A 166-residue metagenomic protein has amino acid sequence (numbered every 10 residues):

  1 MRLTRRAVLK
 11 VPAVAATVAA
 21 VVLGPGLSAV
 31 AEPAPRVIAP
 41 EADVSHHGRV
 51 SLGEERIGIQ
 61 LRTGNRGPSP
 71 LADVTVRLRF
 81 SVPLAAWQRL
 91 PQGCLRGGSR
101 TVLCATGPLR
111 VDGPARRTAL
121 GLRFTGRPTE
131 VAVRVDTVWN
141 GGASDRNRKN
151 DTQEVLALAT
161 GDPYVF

Functional and structural regions predicted by a protein language model:
M1-E32: Secretory targeting and sorting signals
R2-T4, L27-A39, V138-F166: Extracellular/luminal low-complexity Ser/Thr/Pro-rich, glycosylation-prone repeat/linker regions
V18, I59-L61, T125-D151: Serine/threonine-enriched low-complexity regions used as flexible
S45-A72: Short beta-strand elements of extracellular/lumenal beta-sandwich folds
R62-N65, G121-L122, A159: Hydrophobic beta-strand positions in extracellular immunoglobulin-like domains
G64-P70, S81-P83, T125-R127: Short solvent-exposed strand-capping/beta-turn motif centered on an Asx-Ser/Thr pair
D73-L103, V165: A surface/secretory-pathway sequence property marking extracellular, secreted, or lumenal proteins enriched
P108-V131: Low-complexity, intrinsically disordered segments enriched in Ser/Thr together with acidic residues
